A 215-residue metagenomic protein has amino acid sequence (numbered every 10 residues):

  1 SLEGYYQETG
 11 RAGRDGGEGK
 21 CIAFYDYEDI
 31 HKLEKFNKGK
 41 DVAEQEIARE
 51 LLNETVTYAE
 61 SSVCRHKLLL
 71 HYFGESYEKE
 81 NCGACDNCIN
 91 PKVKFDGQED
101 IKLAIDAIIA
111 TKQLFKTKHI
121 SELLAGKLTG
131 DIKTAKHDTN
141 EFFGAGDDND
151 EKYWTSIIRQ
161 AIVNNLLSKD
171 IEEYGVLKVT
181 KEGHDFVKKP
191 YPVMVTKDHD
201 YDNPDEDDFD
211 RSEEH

Functional and structural regions predicted by a protein language model:
S1-E151, I157, L177, H184-H199 (+1 more regions): C-terminal helicase lobe
L69, R159-E172: A short, conserved structural fragment
E214-H215: Conserved small/polar residues in nucleotide/adenosyl-binding loops
